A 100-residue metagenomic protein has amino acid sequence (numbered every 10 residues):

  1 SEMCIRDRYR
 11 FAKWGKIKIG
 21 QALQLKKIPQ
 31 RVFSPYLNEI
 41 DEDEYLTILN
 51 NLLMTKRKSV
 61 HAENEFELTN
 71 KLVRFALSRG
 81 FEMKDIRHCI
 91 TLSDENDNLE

Functional and structural regions predicted by a protein language model:
S1-E100: An alpha-helical, amphipathic repeat domain used for nucleic-acid recognition, typified by the mTERF helical solenoid
